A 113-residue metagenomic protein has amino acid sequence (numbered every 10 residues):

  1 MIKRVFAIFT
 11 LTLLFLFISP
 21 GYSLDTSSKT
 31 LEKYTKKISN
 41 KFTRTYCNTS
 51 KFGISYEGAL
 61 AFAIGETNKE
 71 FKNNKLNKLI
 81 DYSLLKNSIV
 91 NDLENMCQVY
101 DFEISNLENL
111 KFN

Functional and structural regions predicted by a protein language model:
M1, F15, F52, N95-V99: Unusually extended, aromatic-enriched hydrophobic runs near protein termini
M1-L24: Classical Sec-dependent N-terminal signal peptides that target proteins to the secretory pathway
V5, T12, K36, K86-S88: Alpha-helical interaction segments
F6-I8, L31-E32, K78, Y82: Sparse, context-dependent recognition of short Cys/His-centered cofactor- or disulfide-binding micro-motifs
F17, N40-K41, V90-N91: Processing junctions and N-termini across compartments
L24-K75, N95: Short N-proximal segments of mature Sec-exported proteins
Y56-N113: Compact alpha-helical subdomains of small soluble proteins
